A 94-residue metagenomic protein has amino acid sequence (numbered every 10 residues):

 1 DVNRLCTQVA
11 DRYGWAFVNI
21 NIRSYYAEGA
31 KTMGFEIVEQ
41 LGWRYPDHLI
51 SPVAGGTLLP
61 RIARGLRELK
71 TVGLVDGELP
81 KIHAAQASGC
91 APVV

Functional and structural regions predicted by a protein language model:
D1-V2: A glycine-rich helix N-cap at a beta->alpha junction
L5, R12-I20: Hydrophobic, small-residue-rich alpha-helical packing segments that form membrane-like cores
T7-A10, I37-V38: N-terminal small/polar loop signature for handling phosphorylated ligands or for N-terminal nucleophile
R23-V94: Glycine-rich phosphate/pyrophosphate-binding loop at beta-loop-alpha junctions
